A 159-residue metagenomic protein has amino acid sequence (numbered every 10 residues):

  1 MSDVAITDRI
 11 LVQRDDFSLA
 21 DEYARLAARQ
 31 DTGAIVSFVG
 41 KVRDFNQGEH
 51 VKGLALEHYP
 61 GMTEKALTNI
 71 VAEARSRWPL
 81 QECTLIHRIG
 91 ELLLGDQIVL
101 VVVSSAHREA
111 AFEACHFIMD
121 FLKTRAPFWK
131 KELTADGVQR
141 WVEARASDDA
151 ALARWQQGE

Functional and structural regions predicted by a protein language model:
M1-I98, E113-H116, D120-E159: N-terminal, polar/charged subdomain of small-to-medium soluble alpha/beta proteins
I98-S105: Short glycine-rich or small-residue beta-strand-to-loop segments that form or flank ligand, phosphate, metal/Fe-S
